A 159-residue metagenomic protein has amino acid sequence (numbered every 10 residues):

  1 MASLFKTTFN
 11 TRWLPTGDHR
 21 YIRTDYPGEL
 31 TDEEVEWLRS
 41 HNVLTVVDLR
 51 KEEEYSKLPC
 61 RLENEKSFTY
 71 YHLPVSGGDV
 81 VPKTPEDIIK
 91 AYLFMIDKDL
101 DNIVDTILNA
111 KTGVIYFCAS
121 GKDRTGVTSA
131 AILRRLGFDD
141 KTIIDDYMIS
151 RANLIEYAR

Functional and structural regions predicted by a protein language model:
M1-I115, V127-R159: Cys-dependent protein tyrosine phosphatase-like superfamily
S120, R124-T125: Ser/Thr-glycine-rich phosphate-binding loops at phosphate-binding pockets of nucleotides, nucleotide cofactors
